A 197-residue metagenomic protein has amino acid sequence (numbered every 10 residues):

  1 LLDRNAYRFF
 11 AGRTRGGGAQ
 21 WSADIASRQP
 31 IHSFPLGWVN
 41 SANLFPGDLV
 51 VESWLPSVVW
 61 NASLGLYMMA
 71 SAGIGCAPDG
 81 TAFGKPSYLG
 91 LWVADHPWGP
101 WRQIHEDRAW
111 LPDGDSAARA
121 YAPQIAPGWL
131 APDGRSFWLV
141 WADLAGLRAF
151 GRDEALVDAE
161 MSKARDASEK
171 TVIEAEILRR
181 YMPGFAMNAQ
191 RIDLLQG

Functional and structural regions predicted by a protein language model:
L1-G197: Carbohydrate-active catalytic/glycan-binding domains of CAZyme proteins, especially the secreted or lumenal ectodomains
